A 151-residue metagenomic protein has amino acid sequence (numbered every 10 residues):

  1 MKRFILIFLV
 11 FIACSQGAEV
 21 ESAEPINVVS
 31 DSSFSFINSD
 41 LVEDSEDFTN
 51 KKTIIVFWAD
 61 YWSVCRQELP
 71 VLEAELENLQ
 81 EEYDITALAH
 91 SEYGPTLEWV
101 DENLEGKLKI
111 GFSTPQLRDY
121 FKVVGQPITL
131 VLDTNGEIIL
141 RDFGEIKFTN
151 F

Functional and structural regions predicted by a protein language model:
M1-S35, D142-F151: N-terminal targeting signals for export/organelle localization
D31-T53: A short beta-strand-turn-helix
K51-T53, W58-Y61, G125: Short pre-active-site segment immediately N-terminal to redox-active cysteine/selenocysteine motifs in thiol-based
F57-A74: Conserved redox-active cysteine motifs that mediate thiol-disulfide chemistry, especially di-cysteine Cys-X(1-2)-Cys
Q67, A74, P95-E102: Short alpha-helix adjacent to the SAM-binding motif of class I
E82-P95, G106-P115: Thiol-based oxidoreductase modules, predominantly thioredoxin-like and allied folds used for disulfide exchange
D101-T134: Short, internal strand/loop/helix patches that form the active-site neighborhood or redox-interaction surface
V124-F151: Non-catalytic, surface beta->alpha helical segment in thiol-disulfide oxidoreductase systems
